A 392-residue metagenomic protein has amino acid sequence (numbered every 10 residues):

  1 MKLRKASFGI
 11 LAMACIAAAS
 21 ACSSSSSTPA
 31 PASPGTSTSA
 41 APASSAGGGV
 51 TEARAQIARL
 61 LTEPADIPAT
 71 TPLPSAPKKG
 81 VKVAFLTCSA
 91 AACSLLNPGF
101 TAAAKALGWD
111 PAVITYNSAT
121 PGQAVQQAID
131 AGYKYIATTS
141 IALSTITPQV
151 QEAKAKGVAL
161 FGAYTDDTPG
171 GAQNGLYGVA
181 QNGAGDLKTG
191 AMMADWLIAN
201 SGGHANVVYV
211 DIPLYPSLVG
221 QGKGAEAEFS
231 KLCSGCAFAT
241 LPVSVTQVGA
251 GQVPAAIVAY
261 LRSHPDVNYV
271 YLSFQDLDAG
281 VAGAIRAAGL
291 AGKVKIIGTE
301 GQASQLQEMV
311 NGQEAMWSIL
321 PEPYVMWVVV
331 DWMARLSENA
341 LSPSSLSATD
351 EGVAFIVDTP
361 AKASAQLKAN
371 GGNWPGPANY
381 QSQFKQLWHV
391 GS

Functional and structural regions predicted by a protein language model:
A18-S33: Bacterial lipoprotein signal-peptidase II cleavage site
A41-G80, S230, V328-S392: Hinge/cleft segment of the Venus flytrap/periplasmic-binding protein
P42-G99, A112-P121, Q127, T139-L143 (+2 more regions): Extracytoplasmic "Venus flytrap"
L61-P64, P68-A69, V179-V207, V219-G220 (+3 more regions): Hydrophobic alpha-helical segments within soluble ligand-binding/sensing domains
V83-F85, A90, F100-T101, K188-P242 (+1 more regions): An alpha-beta-alpha
T138-A155, A225, V245-E308: Hydrophobic alpha-helical
P148-K188, N206, Q302-E308, A315: Flexible loop/hinge segments that line or gate small-molecule binding clefts
G292-D358: Flexible loop/turn connectors
